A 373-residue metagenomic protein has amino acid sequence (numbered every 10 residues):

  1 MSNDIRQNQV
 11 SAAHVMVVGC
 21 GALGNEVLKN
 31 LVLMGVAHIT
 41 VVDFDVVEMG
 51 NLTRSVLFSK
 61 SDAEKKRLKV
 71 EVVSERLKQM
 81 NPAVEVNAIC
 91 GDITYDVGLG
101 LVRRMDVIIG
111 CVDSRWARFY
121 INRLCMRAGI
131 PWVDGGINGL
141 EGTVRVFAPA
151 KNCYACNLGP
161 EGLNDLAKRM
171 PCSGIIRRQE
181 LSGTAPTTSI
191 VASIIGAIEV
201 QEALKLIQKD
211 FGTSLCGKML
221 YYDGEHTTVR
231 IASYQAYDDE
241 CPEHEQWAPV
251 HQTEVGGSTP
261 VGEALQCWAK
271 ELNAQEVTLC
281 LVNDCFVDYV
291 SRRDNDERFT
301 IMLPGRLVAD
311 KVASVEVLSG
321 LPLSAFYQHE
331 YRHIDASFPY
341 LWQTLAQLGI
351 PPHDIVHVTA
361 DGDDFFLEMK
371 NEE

Functional and structural regions predicted by a protein language model:
M1-V17, A22, G98, R177-Q179: A short, basic/flexible loop-to-alpha-helix module at the beginning of a structural domain
A22, V36, V46, R115-W116: Residue-level detector of alpha-helix initiation sites
N25-E26, L33: Residues forming the Rossmann-fold NAD(P)(H) cofactor-binding site
V27-L28, V73: Hydrophobic residues within alpha-helices that form the first helical element adjacent to the glycine-rich loop
L28-K29, N122: Generic hydrophobic/aromatic pocket-lining and core-packing "Φ" positions
V36-P82: Glycine-rich phosphate-binding loop and adjoining beta1-alpha1-beta2 segment of Rossmann-like nucleotide-binding folds
K65-E71, G91-G98: Core alpha/beta nucleotide-donor-binding catalytic domains of modification enzymes
N81-P82, V86-I89, I93, L99-I198 (+4 more regions): E1/E1-like adenylate-forming module used to activate ubiquitin-like modifiers and sulfur-carrier proteins
